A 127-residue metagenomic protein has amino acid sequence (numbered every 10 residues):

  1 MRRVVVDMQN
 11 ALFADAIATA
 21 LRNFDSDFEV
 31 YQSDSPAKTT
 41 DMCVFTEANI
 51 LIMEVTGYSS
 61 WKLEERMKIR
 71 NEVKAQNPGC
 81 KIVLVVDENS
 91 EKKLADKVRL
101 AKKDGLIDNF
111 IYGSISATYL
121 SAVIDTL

Functional and structural regions predicted by a protein language model:
M1-V4: Extreme N-terminal starter segment of soluble prokaryotic enzymes
D7-M8: Conserved acidic carboxylate
A11-S33: Two-component/phosphorelay signaling modules centered on CheY-like receiver
I17-L21, K68-E72, K93-K103: Short, aromatic/basic amphipathic alpha-helical patches
D34-I50, Y58-S60: Acidic, metal-coordinating helix/loop segments flanking the phosphotransfer/catalytic sites of two-component signaling
L51, I82, N109-F110: Two-component signal transduction core modules
L51-N77, V86-N89, K97: Conserved phosphotransfer microenvironments
V86-T126: Output/docking surface of receiver
